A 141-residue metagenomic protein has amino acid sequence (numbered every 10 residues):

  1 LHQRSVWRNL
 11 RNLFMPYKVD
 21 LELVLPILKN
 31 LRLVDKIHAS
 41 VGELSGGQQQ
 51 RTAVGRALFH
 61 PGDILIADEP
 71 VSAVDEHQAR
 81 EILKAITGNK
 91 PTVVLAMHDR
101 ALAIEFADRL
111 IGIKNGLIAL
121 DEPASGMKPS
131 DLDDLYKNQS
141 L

Functional and structural regions predicted by a protein language model:
W7, R11-K36: Conserved ABC ATPase "signature" region
S40-L44, Q48: Conserved ABC ATPase signature
V54: Hydrophobic anchor residue at the start of the ABC signature
L65-D68: Catalytic Walker B motif of ABC-type/P-loop ATPase nucleotide-binding domains
M97-H98: H-loop/switch region of ABC-family ATPase nucleotide-binding domains
A103-E105: A short, surface-exposed alpha-helical micro-motif characterized by mixed small hydrophobic and charged/polar residues
L117-S140: Conserved beta-strand-loop-alpha-helix hinge in the C-terminal portion of ABC ATPase nucleotide-binding domains
